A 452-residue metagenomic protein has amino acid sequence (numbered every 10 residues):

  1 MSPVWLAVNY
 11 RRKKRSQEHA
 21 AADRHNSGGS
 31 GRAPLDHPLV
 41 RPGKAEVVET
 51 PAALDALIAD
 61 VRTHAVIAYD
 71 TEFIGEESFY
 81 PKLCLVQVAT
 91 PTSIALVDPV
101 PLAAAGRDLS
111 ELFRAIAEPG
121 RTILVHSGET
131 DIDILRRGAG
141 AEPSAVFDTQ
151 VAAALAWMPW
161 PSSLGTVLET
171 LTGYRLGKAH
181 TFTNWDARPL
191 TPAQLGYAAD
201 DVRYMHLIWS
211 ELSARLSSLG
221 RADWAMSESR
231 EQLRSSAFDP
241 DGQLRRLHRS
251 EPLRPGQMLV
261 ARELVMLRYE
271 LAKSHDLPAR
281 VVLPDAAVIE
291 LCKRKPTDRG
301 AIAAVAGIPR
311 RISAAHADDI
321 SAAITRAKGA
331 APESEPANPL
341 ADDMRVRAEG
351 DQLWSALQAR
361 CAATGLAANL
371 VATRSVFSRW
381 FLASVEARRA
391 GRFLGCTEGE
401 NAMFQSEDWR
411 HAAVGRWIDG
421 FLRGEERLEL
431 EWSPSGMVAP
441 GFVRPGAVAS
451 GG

Functional and structural regions predicted by a protein language model:
M1-V4, K82, A387, F442-V443: Extended hydrophobic/Leu-rich segments
S2-I67, T71: N-terminal accessory regions of nucleic-acid-interacting proteins
R24-N26, E72, A327, G451-G452: Short intrinsically disordered, low-complexity segments
S27, G31-P34, E46, S78 (+3 more regions): Polar low-complexity intrinsically disordered regions enriched in Ser/Thr and small residues
L35-H37, S110-L112, S144-A145, R268 (+1 more regions): A short alpha-helix capping/helix-coil boundary motif
V40, G138-A139, G177, F182 (+3 more regions): Short, functionally important structural connectors and interaction interfaces within domains
A45-D55, D60-Y69, I74-R215: Conserved DEDDh/DEDDy metal-dependent 3′-5′ exonuclease domain
P192, V202, L212-G452: Accessory DNA-binding and partner-docking regions appended to nucleic-acid-acting proteins, especially the terminal
